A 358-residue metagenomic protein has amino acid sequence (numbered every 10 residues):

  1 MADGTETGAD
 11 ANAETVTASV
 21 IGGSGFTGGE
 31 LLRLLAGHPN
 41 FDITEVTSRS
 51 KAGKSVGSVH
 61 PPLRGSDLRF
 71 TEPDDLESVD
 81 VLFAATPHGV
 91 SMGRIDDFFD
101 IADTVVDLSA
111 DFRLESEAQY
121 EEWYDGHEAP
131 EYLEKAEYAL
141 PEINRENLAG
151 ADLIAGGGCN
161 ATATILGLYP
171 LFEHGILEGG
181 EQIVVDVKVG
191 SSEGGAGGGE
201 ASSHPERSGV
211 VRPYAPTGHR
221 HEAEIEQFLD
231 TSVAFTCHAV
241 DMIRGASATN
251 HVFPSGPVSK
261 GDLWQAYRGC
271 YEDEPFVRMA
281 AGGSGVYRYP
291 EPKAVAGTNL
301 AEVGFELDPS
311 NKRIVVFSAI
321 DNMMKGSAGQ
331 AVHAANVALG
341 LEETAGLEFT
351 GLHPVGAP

Functional and structural regions predicted by a protein language model:
M1-R207, R212-Y214, E306-P309, T344-P358: N-terminal Rossmann-like NAD(P) cofactor-binding subdomain of oxidoreductases, focused on the glycine-rich
F26, K135, C159-L166, P216-E224 (+4 more regions): Conserved active-site and cofactor/substrate-binding residues in soluble primary-metabolism enzymes
E30, L34, L166-P170, E224-F228 (+4 more regions): Alpha-helical scaffold segments in soluble metabolic enzymes
A36-N40, E173-L177, H219, Q227-T231 (+3 more regions): Generic secondary-structure signature for well-ordered alpha-helical cores
A151, G245-T249, R313-V315: Short, solvent-exposed beta-strand edge segments and adjacent coil->beta transition regions
P213-T217, H238-D241, E291-V295: Short Gly/Pro-enriched turn/cap motifs at secondary-structure boundaries
G218-I243, S247-T249: Oxyanion-binding "anion nests"
H251-P358: C-terminal active-site/capping subdomain that shapes the small-molecule cofactor and substrate pocket of enzyme
